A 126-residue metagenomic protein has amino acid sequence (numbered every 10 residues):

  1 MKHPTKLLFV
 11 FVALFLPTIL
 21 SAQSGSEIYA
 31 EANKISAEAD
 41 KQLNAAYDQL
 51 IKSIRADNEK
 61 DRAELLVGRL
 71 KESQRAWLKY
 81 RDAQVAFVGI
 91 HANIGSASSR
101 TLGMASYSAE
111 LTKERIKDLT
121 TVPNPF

Functional and structural regions predicted by a protein language model:
M1-F9: Bacterial N-terminal signal peptides that target proteins for export
F15-I19: N-terminal signal peptide c-region/cleavage motif recognized by signal peptidases
L20-F126: N-terminal alpha-helical modules
